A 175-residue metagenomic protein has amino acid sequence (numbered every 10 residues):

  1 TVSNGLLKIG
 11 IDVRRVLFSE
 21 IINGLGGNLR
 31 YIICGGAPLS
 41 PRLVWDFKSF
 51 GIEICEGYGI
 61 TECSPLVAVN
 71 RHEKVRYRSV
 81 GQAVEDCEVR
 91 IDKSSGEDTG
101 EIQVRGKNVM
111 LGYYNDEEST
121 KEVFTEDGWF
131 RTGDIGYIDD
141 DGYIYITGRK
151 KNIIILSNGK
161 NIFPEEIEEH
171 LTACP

Functional and structural regions predicted by a protein language model:
T1-V75, E88: Gly/Ser/Thr-rich phosphate-binding loop
G36, G59, G81, D134 (+1 more regions): Active-site glycine-centered loops adjacent to acidic/histidine catalytic or metal-binding residues that shape
G36, M110, P164: Glycine-rich phosphate/pyrophosphate-binding beta-alpha loops
R78-A83, F124-D127: Short Gly/Pro-enriched turn/cap motifs at secondary-structure boundaries
A83-D86, R149: A short, compositionally biased
R90-D92, G96-L156, N161: Conserved ATP-binding/catalytic segment of the ANL
D127, C174-P175: Acidic-histidine catalytic/liganding microenvironments
